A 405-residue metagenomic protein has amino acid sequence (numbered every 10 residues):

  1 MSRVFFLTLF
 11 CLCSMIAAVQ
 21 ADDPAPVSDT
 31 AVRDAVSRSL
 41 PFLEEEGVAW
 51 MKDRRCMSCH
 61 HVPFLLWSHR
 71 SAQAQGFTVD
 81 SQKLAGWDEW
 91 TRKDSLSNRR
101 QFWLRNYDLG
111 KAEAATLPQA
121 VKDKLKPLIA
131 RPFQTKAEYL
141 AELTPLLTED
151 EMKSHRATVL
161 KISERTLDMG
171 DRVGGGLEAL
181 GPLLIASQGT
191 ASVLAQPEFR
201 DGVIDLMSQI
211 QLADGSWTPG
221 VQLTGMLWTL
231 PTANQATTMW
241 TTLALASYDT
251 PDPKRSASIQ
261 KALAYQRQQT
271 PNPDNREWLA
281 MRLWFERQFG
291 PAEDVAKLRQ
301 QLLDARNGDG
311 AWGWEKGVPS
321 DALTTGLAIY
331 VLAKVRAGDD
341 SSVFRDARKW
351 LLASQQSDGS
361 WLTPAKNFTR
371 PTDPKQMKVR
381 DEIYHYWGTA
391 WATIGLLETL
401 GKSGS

Functional and structural regions predicted by a protein language model:
M1-S2: N-terminal secretory signal peptides that target proteins for export/translocation
F5-M15: Bacterial N-terminal signal peptides
V19-S405: Preference for long, amphipathic alpha-helical scaffolds in soluble/luminal domains and all-alpha bundles
